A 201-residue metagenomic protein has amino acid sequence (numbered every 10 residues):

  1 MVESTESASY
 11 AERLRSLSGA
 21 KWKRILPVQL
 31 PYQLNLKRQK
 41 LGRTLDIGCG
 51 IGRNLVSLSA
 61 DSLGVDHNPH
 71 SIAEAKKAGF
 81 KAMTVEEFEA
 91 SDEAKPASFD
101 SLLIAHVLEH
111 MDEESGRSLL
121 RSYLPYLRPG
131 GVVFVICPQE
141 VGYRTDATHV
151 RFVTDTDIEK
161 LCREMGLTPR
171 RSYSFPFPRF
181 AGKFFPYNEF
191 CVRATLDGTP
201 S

Functional and structural regions predicted by a protein language model:
M1-L103, E114-L120, Y173, Y187-C191 (+1 more regions): Conserved N-terminal segment of class I S-adenosyl-L-methionine
R53-V56, I72, M111, V141-T145 (+1 more regions): Short catalytic/ligand-binding loop motif for oxyanion handling, primarily in non-cytosolic enzymes, centered on
K76, T145-H149, A181-F185: Short aromatic-enriched loop/helix-cap "lid" or pocket-rim segments at secondary-structure transitions that line
H106-H110: Short catalytic micro-motifs in class I SAM-dependent methyltransferases
R117-P129: A short glycine-rich, Lys/Arg-flanked "PGG" loop and its adjoining helix->strand segment in the class I
G130-P138: Conserved beta-strand signature within the Rossmann-like core of class I S-adenosyl-L-methionine
G142-D157: Acceptor-substrate binding/catalytic loop of class I
L167-R179: Conserved S-adenosyl-L-methionine
